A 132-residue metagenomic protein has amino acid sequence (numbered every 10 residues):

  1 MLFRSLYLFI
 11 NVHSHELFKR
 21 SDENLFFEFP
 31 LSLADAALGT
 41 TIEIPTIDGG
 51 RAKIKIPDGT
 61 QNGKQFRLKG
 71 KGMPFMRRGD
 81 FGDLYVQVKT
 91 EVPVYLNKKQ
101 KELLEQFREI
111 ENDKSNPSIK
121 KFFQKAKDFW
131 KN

Functional and structural regions predicted by a protein language model:
M1-N132: Charged, often glycine-enriched C-terminal and inter-domain segments that act as flexible interaction/assembly
